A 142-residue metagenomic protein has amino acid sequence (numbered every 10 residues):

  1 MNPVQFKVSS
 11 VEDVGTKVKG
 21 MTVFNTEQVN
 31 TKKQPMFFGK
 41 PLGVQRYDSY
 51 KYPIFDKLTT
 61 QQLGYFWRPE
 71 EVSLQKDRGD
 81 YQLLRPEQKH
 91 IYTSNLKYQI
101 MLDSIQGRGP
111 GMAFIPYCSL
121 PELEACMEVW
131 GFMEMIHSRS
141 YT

Functional and structural regions predicted by a protein language model:
N2-T142: Non-heme di-metal
